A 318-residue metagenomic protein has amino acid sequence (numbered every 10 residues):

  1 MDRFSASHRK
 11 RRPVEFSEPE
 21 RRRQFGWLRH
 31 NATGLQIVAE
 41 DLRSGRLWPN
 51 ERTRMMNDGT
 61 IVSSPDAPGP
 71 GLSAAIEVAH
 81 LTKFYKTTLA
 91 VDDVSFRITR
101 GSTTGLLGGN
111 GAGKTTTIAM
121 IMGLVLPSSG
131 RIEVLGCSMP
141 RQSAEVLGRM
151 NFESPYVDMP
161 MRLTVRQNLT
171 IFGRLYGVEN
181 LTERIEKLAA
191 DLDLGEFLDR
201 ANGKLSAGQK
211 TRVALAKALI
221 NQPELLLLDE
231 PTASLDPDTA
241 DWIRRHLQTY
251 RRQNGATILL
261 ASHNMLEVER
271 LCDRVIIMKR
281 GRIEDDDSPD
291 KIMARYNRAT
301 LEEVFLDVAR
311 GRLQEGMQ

Functional and structural regions predicted by a protein language model:
T170, R174-F197: Conserved ABC ATPase "signature" region
A201-L205: Conserved ABC ATPase signature
Q222: Conserved catalytic motifs of ABC-family nucleotide-binding domains
L226-E230: Catalytic Walker B motif of ABC-type/P-loop ATPase nucleotide-binding domains
D241-Q253: Helical segment within the ABC ATPase nucleotide-binding domain
D286-D287: ABC ATPase "signature
